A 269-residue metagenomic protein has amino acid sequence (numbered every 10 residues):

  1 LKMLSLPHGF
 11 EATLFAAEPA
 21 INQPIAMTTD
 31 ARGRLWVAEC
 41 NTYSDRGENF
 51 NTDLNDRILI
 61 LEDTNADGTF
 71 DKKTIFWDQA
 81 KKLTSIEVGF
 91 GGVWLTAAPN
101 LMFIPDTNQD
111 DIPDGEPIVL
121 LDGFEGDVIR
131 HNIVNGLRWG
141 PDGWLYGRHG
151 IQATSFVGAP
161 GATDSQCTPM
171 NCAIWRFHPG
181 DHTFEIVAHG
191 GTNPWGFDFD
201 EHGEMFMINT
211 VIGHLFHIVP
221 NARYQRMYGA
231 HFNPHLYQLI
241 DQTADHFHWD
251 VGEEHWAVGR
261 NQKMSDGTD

Functional and structural regions predicted by a protein language model:
L1-D269: Beta-propeller domains with acidic blade repeats across secreted/periplasmic ectodomains and cytosolic WD/CNH propellers
